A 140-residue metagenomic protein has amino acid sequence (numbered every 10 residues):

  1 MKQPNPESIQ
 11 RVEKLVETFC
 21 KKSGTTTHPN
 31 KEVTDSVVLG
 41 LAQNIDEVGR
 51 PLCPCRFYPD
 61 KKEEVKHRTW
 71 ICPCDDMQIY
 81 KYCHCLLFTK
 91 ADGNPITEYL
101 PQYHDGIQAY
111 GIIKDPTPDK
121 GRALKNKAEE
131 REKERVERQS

Functional and structural regions predicted by a protein language model:
K2-E137: Long, distal/terminal scaffolding or interaction modules with repetitive or compositionally biased sequence
